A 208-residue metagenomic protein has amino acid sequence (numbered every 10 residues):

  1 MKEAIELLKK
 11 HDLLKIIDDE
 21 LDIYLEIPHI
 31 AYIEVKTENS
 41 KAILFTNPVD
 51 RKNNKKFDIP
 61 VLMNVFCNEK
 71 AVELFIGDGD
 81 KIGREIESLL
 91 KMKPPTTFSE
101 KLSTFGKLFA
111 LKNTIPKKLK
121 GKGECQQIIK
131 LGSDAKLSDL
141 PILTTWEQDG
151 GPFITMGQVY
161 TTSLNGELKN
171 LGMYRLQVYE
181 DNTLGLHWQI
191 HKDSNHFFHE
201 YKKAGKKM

Functional and structural regions predicted by a protein language model:
M1-M208: Extended, highly charged
